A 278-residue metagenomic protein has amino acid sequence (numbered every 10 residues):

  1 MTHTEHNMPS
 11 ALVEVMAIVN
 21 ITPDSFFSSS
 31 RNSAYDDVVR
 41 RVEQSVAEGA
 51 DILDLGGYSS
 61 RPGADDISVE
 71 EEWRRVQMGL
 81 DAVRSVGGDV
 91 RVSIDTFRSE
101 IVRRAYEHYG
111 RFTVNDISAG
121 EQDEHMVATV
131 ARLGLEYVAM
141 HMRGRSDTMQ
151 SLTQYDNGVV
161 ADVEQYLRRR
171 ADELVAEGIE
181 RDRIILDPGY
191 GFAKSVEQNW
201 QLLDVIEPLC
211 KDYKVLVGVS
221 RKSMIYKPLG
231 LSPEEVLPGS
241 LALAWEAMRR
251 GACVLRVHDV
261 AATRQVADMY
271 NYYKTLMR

Functional and structural regions predicted by a protein language model:
M1-S10: N-terminal and secondary-structure boundary signal
H3, S25-Q44, S60-S85, R91 (+5 more regions): Active-site-adjacent loop and "lid" segments of alpha/beta metabolic enzymes
R40-G56: Catalytic domains of carbohydrate-active enzymes, especially glycoside hydrolases
E180-R183: Short acidic capping loops at alpha-helix termini that bridge into adjacent secondary structure
